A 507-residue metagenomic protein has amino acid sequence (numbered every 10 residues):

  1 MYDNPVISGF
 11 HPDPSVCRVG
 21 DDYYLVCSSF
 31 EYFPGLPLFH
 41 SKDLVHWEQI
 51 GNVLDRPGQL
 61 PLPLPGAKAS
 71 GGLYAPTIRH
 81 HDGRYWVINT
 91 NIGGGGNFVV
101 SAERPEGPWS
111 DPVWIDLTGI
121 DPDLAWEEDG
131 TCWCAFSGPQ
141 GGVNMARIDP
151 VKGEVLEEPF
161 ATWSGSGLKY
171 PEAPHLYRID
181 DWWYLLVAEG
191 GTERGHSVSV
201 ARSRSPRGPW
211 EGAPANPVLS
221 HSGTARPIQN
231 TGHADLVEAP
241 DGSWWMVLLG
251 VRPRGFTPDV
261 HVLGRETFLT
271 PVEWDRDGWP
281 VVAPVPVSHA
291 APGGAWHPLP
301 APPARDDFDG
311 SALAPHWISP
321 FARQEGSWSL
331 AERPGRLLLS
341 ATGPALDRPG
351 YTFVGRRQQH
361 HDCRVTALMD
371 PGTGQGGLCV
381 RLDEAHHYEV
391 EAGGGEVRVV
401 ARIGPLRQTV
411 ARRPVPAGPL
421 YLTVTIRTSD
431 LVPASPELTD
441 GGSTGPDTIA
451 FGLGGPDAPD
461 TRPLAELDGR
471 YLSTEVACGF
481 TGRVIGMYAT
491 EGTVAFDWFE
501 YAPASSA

Functional and structural regions predicted by a protein language model:
M1-A507: Carbohydrate-active catalytic/glycan-binding domains of CAZyme proteins, especially the secreted or lumenal ectodomains
